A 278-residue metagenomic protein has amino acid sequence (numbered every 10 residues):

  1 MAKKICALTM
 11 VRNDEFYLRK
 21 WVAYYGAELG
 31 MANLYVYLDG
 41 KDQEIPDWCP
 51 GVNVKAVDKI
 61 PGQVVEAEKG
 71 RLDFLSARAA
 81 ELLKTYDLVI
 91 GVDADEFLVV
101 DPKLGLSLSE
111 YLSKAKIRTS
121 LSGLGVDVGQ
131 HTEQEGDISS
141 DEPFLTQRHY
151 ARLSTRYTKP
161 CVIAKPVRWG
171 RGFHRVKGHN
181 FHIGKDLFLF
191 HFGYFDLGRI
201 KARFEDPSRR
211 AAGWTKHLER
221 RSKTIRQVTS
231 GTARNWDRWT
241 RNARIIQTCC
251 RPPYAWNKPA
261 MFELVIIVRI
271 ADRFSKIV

Functional and structural regions predicted by a protein language model:
K4-C6: Cell-envelope/extracellular polymer assembly enzymes that use nucleotide-activated donors
T9-K20, G40: Active-site beta-to-alpha loop of glycosyltransferases that engages the nucleotide-sugar donor
A23-A32: Short, acidic, metal-binding catalytic loop of nucleotide-sugar glycosyltransferases
Y25, G91-F97: Short acidic catalytic loops
M31-K41, D58-K59: Short beta-strand/loop segment that forms part of the nucleotide-sugar
A32, D87, D95, T119 (+1 more regions): Conserved acidic residues
D42-G91, V100: Active-site-proximal specificity loops/subdomain of glycosyltransferases
E68-D73, V100-V278: Catalytic-site signature of metal-activated, phosphate-bearing donor transferases, centered on the GT-A/GT-A-like
